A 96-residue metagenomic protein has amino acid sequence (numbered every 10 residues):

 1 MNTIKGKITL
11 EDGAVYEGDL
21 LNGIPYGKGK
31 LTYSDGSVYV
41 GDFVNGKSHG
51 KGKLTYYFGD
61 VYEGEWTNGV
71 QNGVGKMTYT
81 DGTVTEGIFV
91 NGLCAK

Functional and structural regions predicted by a protein language model:
M1-K96: Glycine/tyrosine- and acidic-biased, solvent-exposed loop/turn segments at the edges of beta-strands
